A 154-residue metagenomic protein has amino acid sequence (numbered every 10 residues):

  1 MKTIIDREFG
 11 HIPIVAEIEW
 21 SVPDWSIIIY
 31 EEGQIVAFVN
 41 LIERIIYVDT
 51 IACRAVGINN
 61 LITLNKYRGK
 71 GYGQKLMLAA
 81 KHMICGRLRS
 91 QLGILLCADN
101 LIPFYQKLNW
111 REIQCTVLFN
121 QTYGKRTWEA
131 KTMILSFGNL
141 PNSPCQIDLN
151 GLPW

Functional and structural regions predicted by a protein language model:
M1-I62, Y67: A conserved beta-strand-loop-helix scaffold within acyl/acetyltransferase catalytic domains
L41-E43, L78-K81, Q114-N120: Short acidic (Asp/Glu) patches
Y67-A79: Conserved acetyl-CoA pyrophosphate-binding loop and the N-cap/start of the following alpha-helix in GNAT-like
M83-C97: Conserved GNAT acetyl-CoA-binding A-motif
L96, Q106, R111-M133: Conserved catalytic-core motifs of GNAT/GCN5-like acyltransferases
T127-W154: Acidic/histidine-enriched, glycine/proline-rich intrinsically disordered or flexible terminal extensions
